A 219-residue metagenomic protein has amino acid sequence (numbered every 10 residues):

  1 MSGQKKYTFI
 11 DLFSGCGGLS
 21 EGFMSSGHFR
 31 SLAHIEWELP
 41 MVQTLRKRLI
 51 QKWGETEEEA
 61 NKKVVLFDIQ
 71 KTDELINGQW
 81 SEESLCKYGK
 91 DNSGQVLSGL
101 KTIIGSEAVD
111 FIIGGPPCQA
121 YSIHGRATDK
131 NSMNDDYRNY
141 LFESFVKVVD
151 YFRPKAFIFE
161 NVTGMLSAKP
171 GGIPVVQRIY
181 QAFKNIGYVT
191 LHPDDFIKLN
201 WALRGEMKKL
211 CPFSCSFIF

Functional and structural regions predicted by a protein language model:
S2-K71: Conserved S-adenosyl-L-methionine
G18, Q95, G99, L141-S144: Well-ordered alpha-helical segments embedded in enzymatic catalytic cores
H28-R30, A60, A108, R153 (+1 more regions): Short loop/turn motifs at secondary-structure junctions
R46-I103: S-adenosyl-L-methionine
E55-K63, E107-A108, L210-C215: A short helix-to-beta-strand connector/capping loop
T102-G105, Y121-F219: Class I S-adenosyl-L-methionine
F111-I113: N-terminal Rossmann-like NAD(P) cofactor-binding module of classical short-chain dehydrogenase/reductase
P116-Q119: Short glycine-rich anion-binding loops that position phosphate/pyrophosphate groups of nucleotides and phosphorylated
